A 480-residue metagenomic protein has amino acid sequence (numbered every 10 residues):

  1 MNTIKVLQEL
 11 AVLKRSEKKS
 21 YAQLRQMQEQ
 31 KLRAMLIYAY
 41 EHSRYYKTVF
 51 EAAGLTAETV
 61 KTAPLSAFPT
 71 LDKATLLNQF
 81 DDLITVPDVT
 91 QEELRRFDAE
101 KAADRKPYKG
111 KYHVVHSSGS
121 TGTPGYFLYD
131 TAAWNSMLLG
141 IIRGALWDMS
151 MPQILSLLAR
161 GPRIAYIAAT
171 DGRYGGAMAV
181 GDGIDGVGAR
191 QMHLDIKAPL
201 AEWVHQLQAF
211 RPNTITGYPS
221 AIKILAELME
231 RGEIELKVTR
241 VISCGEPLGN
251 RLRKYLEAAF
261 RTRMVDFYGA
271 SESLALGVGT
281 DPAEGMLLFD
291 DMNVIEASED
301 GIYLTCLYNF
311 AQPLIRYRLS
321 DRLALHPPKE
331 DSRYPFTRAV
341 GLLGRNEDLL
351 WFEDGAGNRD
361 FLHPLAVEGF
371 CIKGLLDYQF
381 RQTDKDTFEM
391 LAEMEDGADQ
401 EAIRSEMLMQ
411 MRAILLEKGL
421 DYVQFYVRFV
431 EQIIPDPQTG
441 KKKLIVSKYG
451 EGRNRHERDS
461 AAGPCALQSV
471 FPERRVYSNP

Functional and structural regions predicted by a protein language model:
M1-H116, T123-G144, M151-I154, A159 (+7 more regions): Nucleotide 5′-phosphate-binding alpha/beta core
A39, S117, I164, I215 (+6 more regions): Residue-level signal for inorganic ion chemistry
D130-N135, L139-I141, R163-A221: AMP-binding/adenylate-forming
G183, E233-I234, P282-M286: Short, hinge-like loop/turn segments at secondary-structure boundaries
D195-E202, P212-R253, D266-E272: Adenylate-forming
I215, F310, I315-L416: AMP-binding/adenylate-forming catalytic core of the ANL superfamily
L248-E330: Conserved AMP-binding/adenylate-forming
